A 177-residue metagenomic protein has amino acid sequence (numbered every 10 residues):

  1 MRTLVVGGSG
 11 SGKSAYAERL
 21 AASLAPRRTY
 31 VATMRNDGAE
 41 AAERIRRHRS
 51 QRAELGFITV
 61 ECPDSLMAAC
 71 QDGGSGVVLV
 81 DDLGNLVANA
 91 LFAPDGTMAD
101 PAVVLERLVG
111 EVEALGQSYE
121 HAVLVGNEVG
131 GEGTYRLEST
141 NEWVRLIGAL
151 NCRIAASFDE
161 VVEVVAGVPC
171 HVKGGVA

Functional and structural regions predicted by a protein language model:
R2-D72: Conserved P-loop
L4, V77-L79, V123-V125: Structural motif
G10, R35, G84, V129-G130 (+1 more regions): Short, glycine/serine-rich, charged loops/turns that create anion-binding and catalytic segments at active sites
S14, C62, D82-L83, E128 (+1 more regions): Generic detector of well-ordered alpha-helical packing
A17, H48, L79, N127 (+1 more regions): Residue-level signal for inorganic ion chemistry
P26-T29, G76, H121, E160: Residues at the starts of beta-strands that form the adenosine-phosphate
L55-V104: Helix-adjacent hinge/juxtasegments
A88-A177: Replace "adjacent to P-loop NTPase cores in ATP/GTP-dependent enzymes" with "adjacent to NTP-binding cores
